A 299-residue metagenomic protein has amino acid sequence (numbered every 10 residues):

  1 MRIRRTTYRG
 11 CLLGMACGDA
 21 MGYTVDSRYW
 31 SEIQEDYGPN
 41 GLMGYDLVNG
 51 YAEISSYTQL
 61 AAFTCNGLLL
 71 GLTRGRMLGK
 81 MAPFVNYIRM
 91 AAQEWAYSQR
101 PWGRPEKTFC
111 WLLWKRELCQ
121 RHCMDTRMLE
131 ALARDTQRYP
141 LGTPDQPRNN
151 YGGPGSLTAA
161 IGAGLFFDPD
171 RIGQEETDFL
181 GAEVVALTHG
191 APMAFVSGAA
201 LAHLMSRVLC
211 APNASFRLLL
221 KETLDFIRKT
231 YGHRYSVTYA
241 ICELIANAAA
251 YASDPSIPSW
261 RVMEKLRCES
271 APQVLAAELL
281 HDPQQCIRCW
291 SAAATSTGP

Functional and structural regions predicted by a protein language model:
M1-P299: Structured, active/binding-site neighborhoods that engage oxygen-rich ligands
